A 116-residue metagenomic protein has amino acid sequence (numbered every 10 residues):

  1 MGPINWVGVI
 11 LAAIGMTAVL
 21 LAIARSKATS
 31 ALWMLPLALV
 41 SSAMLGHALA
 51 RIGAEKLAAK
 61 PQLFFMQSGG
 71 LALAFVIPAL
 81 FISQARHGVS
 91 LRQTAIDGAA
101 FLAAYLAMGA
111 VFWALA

Functional and structural regions predicted by a protein language model:
M1-A116: Juxtamembrane/disordered regions of integral membrane proteins
